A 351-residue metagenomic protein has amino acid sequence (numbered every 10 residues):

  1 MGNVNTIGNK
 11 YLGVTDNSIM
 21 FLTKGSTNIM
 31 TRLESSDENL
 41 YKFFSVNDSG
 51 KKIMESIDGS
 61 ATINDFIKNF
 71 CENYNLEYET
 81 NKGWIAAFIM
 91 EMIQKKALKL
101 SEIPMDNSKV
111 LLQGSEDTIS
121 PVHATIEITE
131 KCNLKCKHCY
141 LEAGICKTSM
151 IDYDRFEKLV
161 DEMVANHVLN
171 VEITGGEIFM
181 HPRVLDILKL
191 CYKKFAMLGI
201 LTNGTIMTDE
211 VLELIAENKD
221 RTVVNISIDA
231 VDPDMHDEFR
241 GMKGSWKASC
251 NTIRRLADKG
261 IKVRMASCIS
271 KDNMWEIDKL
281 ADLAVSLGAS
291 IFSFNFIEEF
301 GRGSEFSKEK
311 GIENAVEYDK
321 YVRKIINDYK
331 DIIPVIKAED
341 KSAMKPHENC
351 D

Functional and structural regions predicted by a protein language model:
G2, E217-N218, N225-D229, D234-D351: Radical SAM enzyme [4Fe-4S]-AdoMet core and its adjacent flexible, acidic and glycine-rich loops/tails across
G2-V4, G13-I19, T23-S49, I297 (+1 more regions): Accessory C-terminal segments flanking Radical SAM cores
S18-S45, F88-T125: N-terminal [4Fe-4S]-dependent radical SAM core
S49-I53, I128: Short alpha-helical "packing" element that flanks the helix-turn-helix/winged-helix DNA-binding module
M54, Y78-I89, L190, K243-C250: Short, well-structured alpha-helical segments
S56-D65: Short capping segments at the starts of secondary-structure elements
D65-I67, N73, E79-W84, E91 (+1 more regions): Conserved alpha-helical substructure of the radical SAM core
I89, I93-Q94, V164, A257 (+1 more regions): Alpha-helix C-terminal capping/helix-coil junction sites
